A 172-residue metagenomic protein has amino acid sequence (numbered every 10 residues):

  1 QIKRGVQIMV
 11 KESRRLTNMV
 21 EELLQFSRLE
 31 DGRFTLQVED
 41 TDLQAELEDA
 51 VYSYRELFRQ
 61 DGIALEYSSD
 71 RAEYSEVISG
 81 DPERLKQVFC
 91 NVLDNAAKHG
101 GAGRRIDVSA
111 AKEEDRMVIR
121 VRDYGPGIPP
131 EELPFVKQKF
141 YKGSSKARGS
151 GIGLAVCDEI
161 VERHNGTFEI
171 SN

Functional and structural regions predicted by a protein language model:
K11-L16: Short alpha-helical segment of the dimerization/phosphotransfer core of two-component systems
D31-L36, V77-G80: Conserved micro-motifs of the catalytic ATP-binding
L57-S68: Short conserved segments within the C-terminal catalytic ATPase subdomain
A96-A97: Short helix-loop "hinge" at the ATP-lid/N-box region of the Bergerat-fold HATPase_c
I128-F140: Short conserved segment of the HATPase_c
G153, C157: Short alpha-helical Gxxx[C/S/T] motif in the catalytic ATP-binding
